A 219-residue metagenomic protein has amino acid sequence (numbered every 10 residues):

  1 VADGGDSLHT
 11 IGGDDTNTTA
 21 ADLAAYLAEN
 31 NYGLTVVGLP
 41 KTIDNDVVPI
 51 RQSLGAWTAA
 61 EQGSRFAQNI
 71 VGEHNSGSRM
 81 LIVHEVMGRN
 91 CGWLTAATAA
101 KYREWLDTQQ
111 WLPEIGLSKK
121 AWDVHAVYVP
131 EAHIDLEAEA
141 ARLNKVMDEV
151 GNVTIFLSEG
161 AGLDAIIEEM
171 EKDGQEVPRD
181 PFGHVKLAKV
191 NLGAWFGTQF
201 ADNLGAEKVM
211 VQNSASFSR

Functional and structural regions predicted by a protein language model:
V1-D3, S7: Glycine-rich nucleotide/cofactor/substrate-binding loop typically near the N-terminus or early in the first domain
D6, D14, D44-D46, E61 (+1 more regions): Acidic side chains
T10-I11, A20-D22, Y26-L27, G33 (+1 more regions): Accessory alpha-helical/coil subdomains and C-terminal extensions that flank or cap enzyme catalytic cores
G12, T16, Y26-A28, L34-V37 (+1 more regions): N-terminal glycine-/lysine-enriched basic segments
G13-D14, L39-N45, A132-H133, E159-G162 (+1 more regions): Short, ordered loop/turn segments at secondary-structure junctions
L39-Q52, N75-R79: Acidic/polar active-site rim loop that often engages polyanionic ligands
N45-P49, M80, P178, A215-S218: Glycine/charged-rich beta-loop-alpha catalytic/anionic-binding loops adjacent to active sites
